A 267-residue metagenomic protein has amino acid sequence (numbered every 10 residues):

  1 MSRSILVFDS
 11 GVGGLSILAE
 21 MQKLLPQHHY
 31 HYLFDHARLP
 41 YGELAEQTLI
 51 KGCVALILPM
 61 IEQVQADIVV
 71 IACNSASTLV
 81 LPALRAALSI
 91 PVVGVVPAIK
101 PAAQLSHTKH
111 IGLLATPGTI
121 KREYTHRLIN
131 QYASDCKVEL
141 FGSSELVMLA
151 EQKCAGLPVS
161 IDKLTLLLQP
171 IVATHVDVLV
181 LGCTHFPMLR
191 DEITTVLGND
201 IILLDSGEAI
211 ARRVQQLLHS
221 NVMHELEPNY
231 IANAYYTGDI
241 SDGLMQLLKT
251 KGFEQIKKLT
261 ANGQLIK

Functional and structural regions predicted by a protein language model:
M1-K267: Non-catalytic structural scaffold of enzyme domains
